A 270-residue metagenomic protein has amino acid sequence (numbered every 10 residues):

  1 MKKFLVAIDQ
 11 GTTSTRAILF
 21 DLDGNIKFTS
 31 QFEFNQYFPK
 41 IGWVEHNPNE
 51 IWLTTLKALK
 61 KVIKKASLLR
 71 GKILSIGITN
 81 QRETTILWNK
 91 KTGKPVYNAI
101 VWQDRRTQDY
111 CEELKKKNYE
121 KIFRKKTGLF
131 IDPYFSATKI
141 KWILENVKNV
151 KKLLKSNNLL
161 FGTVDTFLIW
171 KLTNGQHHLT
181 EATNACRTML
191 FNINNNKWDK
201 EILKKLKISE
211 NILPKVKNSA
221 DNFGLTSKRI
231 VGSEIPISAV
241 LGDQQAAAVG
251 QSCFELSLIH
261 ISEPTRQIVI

Functional and structural regions predicted by a protein language model:
M1-Y97, D109, K125, V231-P236: N-terminal glycine/serine-rich phosphate-binding loop of ATP-dependent small-molecule kinases, especially carbohydrate
Q10-T12, R105, F123-Q244: Gly/Ser/Thr-rich active-site cleft segment
G77-N80, T163-D165, L241, S262: Short beta-strand segments
I100-K116: Short alpha-helix plus adjacent loop in nuclease-associated cores
Q245-V249: Thiamine diphosphate
G250-L256: Alpha-helix C-terminal capping segments
I259-E263, Q267-I270: Single conserved hydrophobic/aromatic residue that forms the stacking wall/gate of nucleotide- or nucleobase-binding
